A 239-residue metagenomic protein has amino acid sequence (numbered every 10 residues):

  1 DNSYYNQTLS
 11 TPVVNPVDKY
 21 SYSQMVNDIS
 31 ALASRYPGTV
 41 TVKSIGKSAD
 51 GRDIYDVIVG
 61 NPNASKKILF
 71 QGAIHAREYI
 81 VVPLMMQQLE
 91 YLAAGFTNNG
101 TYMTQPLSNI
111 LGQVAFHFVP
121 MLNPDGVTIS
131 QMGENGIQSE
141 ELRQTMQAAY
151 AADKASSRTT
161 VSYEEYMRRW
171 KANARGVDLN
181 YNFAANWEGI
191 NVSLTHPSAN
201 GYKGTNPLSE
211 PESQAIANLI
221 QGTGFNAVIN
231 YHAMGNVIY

Functional and structural regions predicted by a protein language model:
N2-D50: Short glycine- and acidic-rich boundary segments immediately preceding or forming the N-terminal edge of structured
P12-Y20, I74-R77, A199-N206: Second-shell loop/turn segments in exported
S48-I54, M167-K171: N-terminal short beta-loop-beta anion/metal-coordinating cradle
R52, N61-K67: Proline/glycine-enriched tight loop/beta-turn segments at coil->beta junctions that connect or precede beta-strands
D56-I58: Short, well-ordered beta-strand micro-motif
S65-K66, Y79-P83, Q87-Y239: Active-site/substrate-binding loop(s) of hydrolase catalytic cores
L69-G72: Short hydrophobic beta-strand that contains or immediately precedes a catalytic carboxylate
